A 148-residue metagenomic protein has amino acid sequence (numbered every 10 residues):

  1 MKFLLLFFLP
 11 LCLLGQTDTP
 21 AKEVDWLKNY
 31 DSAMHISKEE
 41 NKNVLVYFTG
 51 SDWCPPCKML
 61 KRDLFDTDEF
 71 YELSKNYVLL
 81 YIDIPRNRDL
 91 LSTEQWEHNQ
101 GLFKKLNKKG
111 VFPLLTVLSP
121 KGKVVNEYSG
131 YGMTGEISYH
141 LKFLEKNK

Functional and structural regions predicted by a protein language model:
M1-T19: Bacterial Sec-dependent N-terminal signal peptides
V24-L27, F70-E97: Thiol-based oxidoreductase modules, predominantly thioredoxin-like and allied folds used for disulfide exchange
W26-V44: A short beta-strand-turn-helix
K38-E39, E72-S74, N107-V111: Extracellular/periplasmic catalytic domains that process cell-envelope and extracellular macromolecules
E40-C54, L79: Short active-site neighborhood of thiol/selenol oxidoreductases, capturing the structured segment around
F48-G50, I82-P85, P120, S129-Y131: Active-site-proximal beta-strand/loop segments in catalytic clefts of secreted hydrolases
P56-L73: Typically the conserved alpha-helix immediately C-terminal to a functionally engaged Cys/Sec in thioredoxin-like
D63-L64, K104-K148: Non-catalytic, surface beta->alpha helical segment in thiol-disulfide oxidoreductase systems
